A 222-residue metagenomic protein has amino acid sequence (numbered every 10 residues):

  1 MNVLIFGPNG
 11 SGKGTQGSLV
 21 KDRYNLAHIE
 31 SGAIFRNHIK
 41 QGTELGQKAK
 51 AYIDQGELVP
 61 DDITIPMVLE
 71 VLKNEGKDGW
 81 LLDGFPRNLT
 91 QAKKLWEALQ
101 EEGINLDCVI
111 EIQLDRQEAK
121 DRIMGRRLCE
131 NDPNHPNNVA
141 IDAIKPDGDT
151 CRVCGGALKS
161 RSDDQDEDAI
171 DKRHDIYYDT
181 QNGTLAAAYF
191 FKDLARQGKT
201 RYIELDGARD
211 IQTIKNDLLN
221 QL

Functional and structural regions predicted by a protein language model:
M1-L222: Glycine-rich phosphate-binding loop of ATP-dependent small-molecule kinases
